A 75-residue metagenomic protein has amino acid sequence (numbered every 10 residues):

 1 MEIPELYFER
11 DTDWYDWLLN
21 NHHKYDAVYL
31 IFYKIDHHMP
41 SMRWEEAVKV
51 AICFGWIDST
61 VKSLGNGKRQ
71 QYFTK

Functional and structural regions predicted by a protein language model:
M1-K75: Charge-dense, helix-prone N-terminal extensions
